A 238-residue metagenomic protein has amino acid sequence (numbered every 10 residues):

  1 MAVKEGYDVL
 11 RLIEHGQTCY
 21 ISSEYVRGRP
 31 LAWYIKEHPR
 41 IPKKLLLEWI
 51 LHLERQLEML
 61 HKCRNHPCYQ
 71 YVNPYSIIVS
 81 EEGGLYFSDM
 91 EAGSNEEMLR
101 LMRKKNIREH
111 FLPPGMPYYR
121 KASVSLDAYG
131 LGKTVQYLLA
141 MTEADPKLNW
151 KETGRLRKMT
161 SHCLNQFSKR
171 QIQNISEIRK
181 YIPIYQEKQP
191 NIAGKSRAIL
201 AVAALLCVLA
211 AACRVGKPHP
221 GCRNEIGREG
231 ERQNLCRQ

Functional and structural regions predicted by a protein language model:
A2-Q17, N65-H66: Conserved HxN/HPN-centered segment at the entrance to the catalytic loop of eukaryotic protein kinase-like domains
H15-P30, Y34: Conserved short submotifs of the Hanks-type protein kinase catalytic core that shape the nucleotide-binding pocket
W49-I50: Activation segment signature within eukaryotic-like protein kinase domains
E54-C68: Protein kinase catalytic-loop region centered on the HRD/HxD motif
Q70-V72: Hydrophobic HxD+1 residue recognition
Y75-V79: Hydrophobic residue at the +6 position relative to the catalytic HRD Asp in the kinase catalytic loop
G84-H162: C-lobe/activation-segment region of protein kinase-like
N165-N191: Terminal C-lobe "cap" of eukaryotic-type protein kinase domains
